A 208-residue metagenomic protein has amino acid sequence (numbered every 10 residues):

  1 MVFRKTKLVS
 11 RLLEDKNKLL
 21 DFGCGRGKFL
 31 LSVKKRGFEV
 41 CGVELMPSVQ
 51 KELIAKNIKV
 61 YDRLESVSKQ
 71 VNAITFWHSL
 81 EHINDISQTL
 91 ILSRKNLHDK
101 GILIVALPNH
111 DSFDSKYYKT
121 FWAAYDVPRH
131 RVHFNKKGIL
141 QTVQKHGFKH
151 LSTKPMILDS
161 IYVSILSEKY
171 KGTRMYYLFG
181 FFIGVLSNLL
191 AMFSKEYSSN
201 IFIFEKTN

Functional and structural regions predicted by a protein language model:
R4-F121, H133-K145, L158, E196-K206: Conserved SAM-binding loop
V40, K149-T153: Short, well-structured beta-strand/strand-turn elements
Y118-V127, L166-T173: Short glycine/proline- and charge-enriched loop/turn segments that cap or connect secondary-structure elements
H130: Conserved glycine-rich, hydrophobic/aromatic-active-site segments that form phosphate/pyrophosphate or metal-binding
S152-N208: A C-terminal cap/extension of S-adenosyl-L-methionine-dependent methyltransferases that defines the acceptor-substrate
